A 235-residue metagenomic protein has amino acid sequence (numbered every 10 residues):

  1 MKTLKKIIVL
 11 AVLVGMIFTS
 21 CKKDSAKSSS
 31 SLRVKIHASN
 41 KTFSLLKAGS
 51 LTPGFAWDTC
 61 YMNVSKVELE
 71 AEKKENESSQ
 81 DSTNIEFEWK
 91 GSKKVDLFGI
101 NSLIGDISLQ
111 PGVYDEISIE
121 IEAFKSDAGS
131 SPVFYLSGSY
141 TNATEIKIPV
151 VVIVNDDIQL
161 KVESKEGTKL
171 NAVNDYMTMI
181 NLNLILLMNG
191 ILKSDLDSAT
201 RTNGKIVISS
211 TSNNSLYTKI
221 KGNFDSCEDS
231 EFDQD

Functional and structural regions predicted by a protein language model:
M1-I8: Bacterial N-terminal signal peptides that target proteins for export
I17-S20: C-terminal motif of bacterial Sec signal peptides marking the signal peptidase cleavage site
K22-D235: A short, solvent-exposed, low-complexity linear motif enriched for acidic/polar residues with Pro/Gly/Ser/Thr
